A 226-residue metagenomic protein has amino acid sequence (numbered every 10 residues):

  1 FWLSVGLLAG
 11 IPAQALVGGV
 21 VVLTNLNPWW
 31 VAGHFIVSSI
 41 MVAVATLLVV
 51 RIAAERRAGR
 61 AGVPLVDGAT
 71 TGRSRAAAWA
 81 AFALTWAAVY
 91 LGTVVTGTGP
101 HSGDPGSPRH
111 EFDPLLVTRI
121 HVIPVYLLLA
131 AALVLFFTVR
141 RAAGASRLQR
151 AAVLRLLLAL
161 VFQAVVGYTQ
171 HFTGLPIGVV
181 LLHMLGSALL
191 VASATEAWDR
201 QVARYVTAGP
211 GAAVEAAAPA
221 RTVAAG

Functional and structural regions predicted by a protein language model:
F1-G226: Polytopic transmembrane helical bundles with strong interfacial aromatic enrichment
